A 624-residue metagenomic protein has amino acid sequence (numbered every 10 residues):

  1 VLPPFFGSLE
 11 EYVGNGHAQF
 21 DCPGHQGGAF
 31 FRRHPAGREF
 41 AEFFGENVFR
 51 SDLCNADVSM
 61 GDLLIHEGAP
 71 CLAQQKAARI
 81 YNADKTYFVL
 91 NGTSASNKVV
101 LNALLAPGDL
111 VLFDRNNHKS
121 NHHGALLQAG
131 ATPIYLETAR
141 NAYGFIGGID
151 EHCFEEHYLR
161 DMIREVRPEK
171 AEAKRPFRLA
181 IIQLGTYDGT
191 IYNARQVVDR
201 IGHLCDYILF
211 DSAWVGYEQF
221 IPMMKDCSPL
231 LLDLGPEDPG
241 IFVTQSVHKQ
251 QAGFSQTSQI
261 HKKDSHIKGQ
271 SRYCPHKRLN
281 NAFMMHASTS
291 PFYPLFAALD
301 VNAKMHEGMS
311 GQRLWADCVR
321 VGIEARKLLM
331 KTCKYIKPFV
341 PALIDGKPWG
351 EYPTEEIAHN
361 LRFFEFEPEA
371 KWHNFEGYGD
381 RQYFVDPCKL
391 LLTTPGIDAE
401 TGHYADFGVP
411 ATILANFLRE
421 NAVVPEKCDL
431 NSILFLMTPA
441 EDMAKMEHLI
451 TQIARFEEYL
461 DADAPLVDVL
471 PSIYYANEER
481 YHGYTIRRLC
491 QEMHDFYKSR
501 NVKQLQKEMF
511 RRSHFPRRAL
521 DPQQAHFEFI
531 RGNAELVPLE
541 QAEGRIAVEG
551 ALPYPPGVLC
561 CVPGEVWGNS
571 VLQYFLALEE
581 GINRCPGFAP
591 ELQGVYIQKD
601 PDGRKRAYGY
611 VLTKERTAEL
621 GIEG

Functional and structural regions predicted by a protein language model:
V1-S59, E67, R79, Y158 (+1 more regions): Non-catalytic terminal extensions of PLP-dependent enzymes
F40-F44, V48-Q128, I134: Long, structured ligand/cofactor-binding scaffold of large enzymes
L64-C71, Y273, S290-Y293, T412: Alpha-helix N-cap/helix-start motif at coil-to-helix transitions, marked by capping-box chemistry
Q75, R178, N533-A534: Acidic/polar, low-complexity linker and loop regions
Y81-D84, A106-P107, A129, P176 (+10 more regions): Short, well-ordered loop/turn elements at secondary-structure boundaries
T86-Y87, T244, A422-E426: A short linear hydrophobic-aromatic micro-motif
Y87-V89, A180-Q183, I433-T438: Short glycine-rich or small-residue beta-strand-to-loop segments that form or flank ligand, phosphate, metal/Fe-S
N91-A106, L110-C333: Conserved PLP-enzyme active-site core in the AAT-like
